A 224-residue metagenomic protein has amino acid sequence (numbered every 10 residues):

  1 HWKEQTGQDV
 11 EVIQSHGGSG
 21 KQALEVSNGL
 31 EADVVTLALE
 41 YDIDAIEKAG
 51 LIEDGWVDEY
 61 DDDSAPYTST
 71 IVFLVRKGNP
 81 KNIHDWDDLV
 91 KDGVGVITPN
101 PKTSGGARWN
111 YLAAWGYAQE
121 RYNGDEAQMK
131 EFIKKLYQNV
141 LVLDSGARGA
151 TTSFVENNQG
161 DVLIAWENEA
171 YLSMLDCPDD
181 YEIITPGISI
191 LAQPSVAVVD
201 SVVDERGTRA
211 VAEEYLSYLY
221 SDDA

Functional and structural regions predicted by a protein language model:
H1-T103: N-terminal segment of the mature folded domain
E4, L24, N28, D44 (+8 more regions): Solvent-exposed, polar/charged alpha-helical surfaces in well-ordered, non-transmembrane soluble domains, broadly
W56-P66, D87, M174-I190: Short beta-strand->loop
T70-N79, Q193-V211, A224: A bilobed periplasmic-binding-protein/Venus flytrap-type ligand-binding module shared by bacterial periplasmic
V75-K77, G95-Y122, Y137-V140, T185-P186: Short beta-strand->loop
G78-H84, T103, G116-G124, V202-A212: Short helix-loop capping/hinge motifs at secondary-structure junctions, enriched in acidic/polar residues
P99-G105, L216-A224: Periplasmic-binding protein-like
R121-G187: Ligand-binding pocket segment of bilobal, Venus flytrap-like solute-binding proteins
